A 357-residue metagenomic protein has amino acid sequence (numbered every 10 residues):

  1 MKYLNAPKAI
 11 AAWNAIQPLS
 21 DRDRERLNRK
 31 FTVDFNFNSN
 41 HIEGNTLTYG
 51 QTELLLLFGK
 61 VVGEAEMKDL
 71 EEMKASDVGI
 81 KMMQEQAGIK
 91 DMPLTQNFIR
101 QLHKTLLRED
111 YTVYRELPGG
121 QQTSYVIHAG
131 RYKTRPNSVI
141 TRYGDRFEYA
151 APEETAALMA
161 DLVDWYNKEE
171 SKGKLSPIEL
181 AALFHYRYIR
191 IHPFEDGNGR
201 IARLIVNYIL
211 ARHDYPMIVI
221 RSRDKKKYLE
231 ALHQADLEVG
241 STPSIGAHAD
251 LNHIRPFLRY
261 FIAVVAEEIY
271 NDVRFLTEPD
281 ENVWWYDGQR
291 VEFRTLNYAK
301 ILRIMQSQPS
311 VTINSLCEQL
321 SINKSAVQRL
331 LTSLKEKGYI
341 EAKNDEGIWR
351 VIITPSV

Functional and structural regions predicted by a protein language model:
M1-V357: FIC/Doc superfamily catalytic core
